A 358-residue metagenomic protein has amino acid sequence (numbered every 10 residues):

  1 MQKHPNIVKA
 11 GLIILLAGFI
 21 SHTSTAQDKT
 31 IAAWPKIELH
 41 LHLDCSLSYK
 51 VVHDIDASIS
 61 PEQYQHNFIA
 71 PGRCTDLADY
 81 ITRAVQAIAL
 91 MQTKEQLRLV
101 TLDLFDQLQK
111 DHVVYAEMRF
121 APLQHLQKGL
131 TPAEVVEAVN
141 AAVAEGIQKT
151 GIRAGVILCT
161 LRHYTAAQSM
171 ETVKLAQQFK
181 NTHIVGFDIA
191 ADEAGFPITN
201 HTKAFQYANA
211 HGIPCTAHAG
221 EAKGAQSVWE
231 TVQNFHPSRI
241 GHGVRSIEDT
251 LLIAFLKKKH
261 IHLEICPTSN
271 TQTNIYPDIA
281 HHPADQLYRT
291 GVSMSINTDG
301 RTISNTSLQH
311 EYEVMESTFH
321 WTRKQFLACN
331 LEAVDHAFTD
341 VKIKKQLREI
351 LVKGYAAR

Functional and structural regions predicted by a protein language model:
M1-D28: Bacterial Sec-dependent N-terminal signal peptides
Q27-I213, K223-Q226, S238-R239, R245-H262 (+1 more regions): Metal-cofactor-binding active-site regions of metalloenzymes
H218: Short HxH-centered metal-ligating active-site micro-motif
W229-P237: Active-site loop ensemble at the mouth of alpha/beta enzyme cores that anchors a bound cofactor
